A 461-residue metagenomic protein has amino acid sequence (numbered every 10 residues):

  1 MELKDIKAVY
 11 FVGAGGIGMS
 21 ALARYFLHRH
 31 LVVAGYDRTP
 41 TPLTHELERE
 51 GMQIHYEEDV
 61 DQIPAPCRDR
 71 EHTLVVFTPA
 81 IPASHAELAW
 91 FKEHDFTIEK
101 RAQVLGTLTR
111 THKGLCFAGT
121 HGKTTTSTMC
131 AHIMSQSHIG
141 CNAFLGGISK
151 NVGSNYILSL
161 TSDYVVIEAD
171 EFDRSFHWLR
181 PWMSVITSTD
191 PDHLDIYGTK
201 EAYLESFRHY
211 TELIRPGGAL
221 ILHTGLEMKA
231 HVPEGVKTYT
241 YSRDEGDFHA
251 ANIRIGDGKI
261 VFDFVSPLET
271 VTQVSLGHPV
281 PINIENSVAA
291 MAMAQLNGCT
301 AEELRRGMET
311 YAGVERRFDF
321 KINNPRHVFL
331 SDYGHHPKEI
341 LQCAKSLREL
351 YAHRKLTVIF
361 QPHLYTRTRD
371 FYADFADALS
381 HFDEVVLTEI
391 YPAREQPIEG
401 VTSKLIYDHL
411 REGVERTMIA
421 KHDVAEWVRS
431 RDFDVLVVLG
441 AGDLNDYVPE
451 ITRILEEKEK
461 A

Functional and structural regions predicted by a protein language model:
M1-A14, S20-C116, M129-A131, E245 (+5 more regions): Short, basic phosphate-binding NTP loop
E2-A8, G18, Y25, R29 (+3 more regions): Nucleotide phosphate-binding/pyrophosphate-handling subdomain across enzymes that bind or process nucleotide phosphates
A14-G15, A441: Glycine-rich Rossmann-fold phosphate-binding loop(s) that bind the pyrophosphate of adenine dinucleotide cofactors
Y25-L31, E48, Q62-R68, P79-T224 (+4 more regions): Phosphate-binding loop of NTP-binding sites
L31-R38, L220-T224, T357-F360, F382-P392: Short internal beta-strands
E71-H72, D423-I454: A glycine-rich beta-strand to alpha-helix segment that forms a phosphate/ribose-binding loop at ligand/cofactor sites
F96, A202, L213-G217, Q342-Y351 (+1 more regions): P-loop/Walker A phosphate-binding loop and immediately adjacent motor/lid segment at beta-alpha junctions
A376-D434: C-terminal helical cap/extension that packs against the catalytic core of soluble nucleotide-cofactor enzymes
